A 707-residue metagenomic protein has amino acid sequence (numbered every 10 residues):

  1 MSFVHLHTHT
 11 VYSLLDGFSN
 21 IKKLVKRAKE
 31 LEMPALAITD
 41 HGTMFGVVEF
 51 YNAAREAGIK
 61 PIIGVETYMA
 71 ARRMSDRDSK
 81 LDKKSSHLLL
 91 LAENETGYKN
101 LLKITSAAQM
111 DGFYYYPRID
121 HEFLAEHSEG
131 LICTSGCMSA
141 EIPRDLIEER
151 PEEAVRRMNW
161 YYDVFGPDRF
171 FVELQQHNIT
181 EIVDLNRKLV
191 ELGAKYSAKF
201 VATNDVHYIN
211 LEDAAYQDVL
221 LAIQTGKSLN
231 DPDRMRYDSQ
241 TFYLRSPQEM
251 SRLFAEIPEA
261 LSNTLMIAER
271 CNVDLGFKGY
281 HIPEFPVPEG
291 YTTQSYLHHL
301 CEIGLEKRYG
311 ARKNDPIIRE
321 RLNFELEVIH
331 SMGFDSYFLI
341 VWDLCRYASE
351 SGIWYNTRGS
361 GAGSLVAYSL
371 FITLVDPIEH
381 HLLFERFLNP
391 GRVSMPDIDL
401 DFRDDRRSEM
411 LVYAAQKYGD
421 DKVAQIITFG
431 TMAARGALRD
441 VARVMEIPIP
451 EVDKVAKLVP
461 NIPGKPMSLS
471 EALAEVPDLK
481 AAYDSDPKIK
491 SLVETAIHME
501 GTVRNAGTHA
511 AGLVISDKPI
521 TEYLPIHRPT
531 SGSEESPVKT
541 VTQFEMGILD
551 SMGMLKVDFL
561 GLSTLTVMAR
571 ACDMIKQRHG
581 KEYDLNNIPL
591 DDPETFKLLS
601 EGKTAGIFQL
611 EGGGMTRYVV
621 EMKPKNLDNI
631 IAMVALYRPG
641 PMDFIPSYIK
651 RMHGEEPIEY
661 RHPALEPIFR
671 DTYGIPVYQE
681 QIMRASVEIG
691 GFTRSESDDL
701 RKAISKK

Functional and structural regions predicted by a protein language model:
M1-K707: Alpha-helical scaffold/interaction cores of sigma-54-like transcription cofactors and many family A DNA polymerases
